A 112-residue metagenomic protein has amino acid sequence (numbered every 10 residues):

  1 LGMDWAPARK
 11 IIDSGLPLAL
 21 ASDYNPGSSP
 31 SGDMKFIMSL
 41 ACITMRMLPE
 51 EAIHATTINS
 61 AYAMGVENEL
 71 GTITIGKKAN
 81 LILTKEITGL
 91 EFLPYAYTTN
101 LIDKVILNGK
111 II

Functional and structural regions predicted by a protein language model:
L1-E69: Active-site-adjacent C-terminal substructures of enzyme catalytic domains
I58, K78-I112: C-terminal cap of metal-dependent C-N hydrolases
